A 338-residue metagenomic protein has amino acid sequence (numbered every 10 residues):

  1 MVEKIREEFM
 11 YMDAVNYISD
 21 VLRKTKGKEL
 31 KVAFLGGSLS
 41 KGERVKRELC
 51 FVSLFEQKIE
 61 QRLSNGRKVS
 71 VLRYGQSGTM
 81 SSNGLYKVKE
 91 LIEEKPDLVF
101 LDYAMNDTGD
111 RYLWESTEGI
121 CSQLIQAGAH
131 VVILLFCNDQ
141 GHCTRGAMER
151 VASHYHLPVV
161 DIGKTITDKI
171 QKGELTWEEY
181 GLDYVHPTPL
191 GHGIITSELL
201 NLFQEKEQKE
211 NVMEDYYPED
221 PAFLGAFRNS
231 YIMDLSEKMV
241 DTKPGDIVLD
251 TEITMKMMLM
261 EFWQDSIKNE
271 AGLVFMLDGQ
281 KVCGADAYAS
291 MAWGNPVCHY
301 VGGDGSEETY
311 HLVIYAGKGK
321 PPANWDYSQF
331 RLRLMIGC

Functional and structural regions predicted by a protein language model:
M1-F34, S40-K46, Q61-R67, E93-E94 (+2 more regions): N-terminal secretory targeting modules
V2-I5, S38, Y74-G84, F100-T108 (+2 more regions): Cell-envelope and extracellular/periplasmic
V2-V15, V132-L135, C143-Y180, G193-E207: Extracellular serine-dependent O-acyl
D13-L22, S81-I92, W114-I120, G146-A147: Alpha-helical scaffolding within the catalytic cores of extracellular/periplasmic polymer-degrading hydrolases
A33-F34, S81-E115: Oxyanion-hole/transition-state-stabilizing segment in secreted/luminal serine hydrolases and related acyltransferases
R44, S81-S82, D107-T117, G141-R145 (+1 more regions): Extracytoplasmic/secreted cell-surface and envelope-processing proteins
D102-N106, E115-R150, H154: Active-site segments of SGNH/GDSL-like serine hydrolases that catalyze O-acetyl group transfer/hydrolysis on lipids
P187-H192: Accessory beta->alpha helical hairpin/"wing" motif in late/C-terminal subdomains of nucleic-acid enzymes
